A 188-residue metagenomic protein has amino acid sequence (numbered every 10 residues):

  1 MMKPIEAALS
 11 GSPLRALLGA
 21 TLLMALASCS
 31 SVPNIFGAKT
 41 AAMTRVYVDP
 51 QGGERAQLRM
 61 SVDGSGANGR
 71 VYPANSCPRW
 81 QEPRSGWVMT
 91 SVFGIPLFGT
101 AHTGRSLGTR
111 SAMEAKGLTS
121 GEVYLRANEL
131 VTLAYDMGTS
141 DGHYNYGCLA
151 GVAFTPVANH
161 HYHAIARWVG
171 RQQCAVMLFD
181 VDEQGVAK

Functional and structural regions predicted by a protein language model:
M2-L18: Bacterial N-terminal signal peptides that target proteins for export
L18-A20, L149: Generic hydrophobic-segment detector
A25-S28: C-terminal motif of bacterial Sec signal peptides marking the signal peptidase cleavage site
S30-A153, H163-K188: Short loop/turn and low-complexity linker motifs enriched in small/turn-promoting residues
